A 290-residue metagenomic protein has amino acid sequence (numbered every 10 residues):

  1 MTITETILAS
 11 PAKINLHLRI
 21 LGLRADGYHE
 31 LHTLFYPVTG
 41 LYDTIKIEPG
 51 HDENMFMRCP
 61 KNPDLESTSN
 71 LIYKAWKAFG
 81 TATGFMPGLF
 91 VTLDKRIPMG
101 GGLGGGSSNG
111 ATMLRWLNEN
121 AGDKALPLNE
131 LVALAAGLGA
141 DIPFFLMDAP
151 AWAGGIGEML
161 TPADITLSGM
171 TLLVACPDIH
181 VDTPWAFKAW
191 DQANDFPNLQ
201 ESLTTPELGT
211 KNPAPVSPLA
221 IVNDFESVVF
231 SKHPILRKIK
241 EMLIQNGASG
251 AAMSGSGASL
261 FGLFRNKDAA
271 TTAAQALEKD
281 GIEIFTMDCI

Functional and structural regions predicted by a protein language model:
M1-G101, E119-A125, N129, I165-S168 (+1 more regions): ATP-binding N-lobe of GHMP and related small-molecule kinases
L16, I45, I72, G106 (+4 more regions): Residue-level signal for inorganic ion chemistry
P37-V38, A136-G137, P143-L146, A163-S168 (+1 more regions): Solvent-exposed alpha-helices and their adjacent loops that cap or buttress functional pockets in soluble metabolic
H51-L65, M113, A136, A214-V222: Short, basic/glycine-rich phosphate-binding loops at helix/coil junctions that contact nucleotide phosphates
T92-A121, A140, A248-F264: Glycine/serine-rich anion-binding loops at beta->alpha junctions that coordinate negatively charged ligand groups
L114-W152, M159: Contiguous, small/hydrophobic- and glycine-enriched helical/loop subdomains that border and often "cap" functional
M147, W152-G250, R265-E278, I282-I290: Conserved, helical-rich catalytic subdomain that frames metal- and/or nucleotide-binding sites in enzyme alpha/beta
